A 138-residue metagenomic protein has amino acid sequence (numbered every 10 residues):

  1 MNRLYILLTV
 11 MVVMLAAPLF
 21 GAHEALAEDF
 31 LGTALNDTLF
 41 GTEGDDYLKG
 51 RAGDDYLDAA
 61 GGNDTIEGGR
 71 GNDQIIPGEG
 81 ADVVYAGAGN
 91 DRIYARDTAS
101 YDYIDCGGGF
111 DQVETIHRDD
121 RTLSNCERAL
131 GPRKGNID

Functional and structural regions predicted by a protein language model:
M1-L8: Positively charged n-region of N-terminal signal peptides that target proteins for export
T9-V13: Hydrophobic helical h-region of N-terminal Sec-dependent signal peptides in bacterial secretory/periplasmic proteins
L15-E24: C-terminal segment of classical bacterial N-terminal signal peptides
A25-Y56, I137: N-terminal segments that cap or nucleate solenoid repeat domains
G32, G41, K49-G50, A59 (+6 more regions): Glycine-centered beta-turn/loop sites at beta-strand termini
A81-V84, A129: Intrinsically disordered, low-complexity repeat tracts enriched in Pro/Ser/Thr
A95-I137: Leucine-rich solenoid repeat scaffolds
